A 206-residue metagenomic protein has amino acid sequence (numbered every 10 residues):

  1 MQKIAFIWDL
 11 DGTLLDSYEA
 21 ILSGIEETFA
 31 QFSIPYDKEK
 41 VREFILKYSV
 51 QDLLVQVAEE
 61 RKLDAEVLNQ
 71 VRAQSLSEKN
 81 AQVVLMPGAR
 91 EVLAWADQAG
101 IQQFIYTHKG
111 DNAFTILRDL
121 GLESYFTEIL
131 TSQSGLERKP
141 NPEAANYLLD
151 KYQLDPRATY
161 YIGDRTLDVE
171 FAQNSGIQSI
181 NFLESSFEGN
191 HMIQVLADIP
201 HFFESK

Functional and structural regions predicted by a protein language model:
M1-I4, A94-D97, G110, F114-K206: Asp-based, Mg2+/Mn2+-dependent phosphohydrolase catalytic module
Q2-P87, E91, W95: N-terminal helical cap/lid subdomain that shapes the substrate entry/recognition surface in HAD-like hydrolases
W8, Q103, T159: Short glycine- and Lys/Arg-enriched binding-loop motifs that mark or flank ligand-binding interfaces
D11, H108-D111: Generic detector of contiguous secondary-structure segments
L14, L85, I105-Y106, Y161: Conserved SAM-binding loop
P35, Q102, Q178: Residue-level detector of anion-binding/catalytic polar loops
K79-V84, Y106-H108, E137: Short, flexible loop segments at the rims of nucleotide/cofactor-binding pockets, characterized by
